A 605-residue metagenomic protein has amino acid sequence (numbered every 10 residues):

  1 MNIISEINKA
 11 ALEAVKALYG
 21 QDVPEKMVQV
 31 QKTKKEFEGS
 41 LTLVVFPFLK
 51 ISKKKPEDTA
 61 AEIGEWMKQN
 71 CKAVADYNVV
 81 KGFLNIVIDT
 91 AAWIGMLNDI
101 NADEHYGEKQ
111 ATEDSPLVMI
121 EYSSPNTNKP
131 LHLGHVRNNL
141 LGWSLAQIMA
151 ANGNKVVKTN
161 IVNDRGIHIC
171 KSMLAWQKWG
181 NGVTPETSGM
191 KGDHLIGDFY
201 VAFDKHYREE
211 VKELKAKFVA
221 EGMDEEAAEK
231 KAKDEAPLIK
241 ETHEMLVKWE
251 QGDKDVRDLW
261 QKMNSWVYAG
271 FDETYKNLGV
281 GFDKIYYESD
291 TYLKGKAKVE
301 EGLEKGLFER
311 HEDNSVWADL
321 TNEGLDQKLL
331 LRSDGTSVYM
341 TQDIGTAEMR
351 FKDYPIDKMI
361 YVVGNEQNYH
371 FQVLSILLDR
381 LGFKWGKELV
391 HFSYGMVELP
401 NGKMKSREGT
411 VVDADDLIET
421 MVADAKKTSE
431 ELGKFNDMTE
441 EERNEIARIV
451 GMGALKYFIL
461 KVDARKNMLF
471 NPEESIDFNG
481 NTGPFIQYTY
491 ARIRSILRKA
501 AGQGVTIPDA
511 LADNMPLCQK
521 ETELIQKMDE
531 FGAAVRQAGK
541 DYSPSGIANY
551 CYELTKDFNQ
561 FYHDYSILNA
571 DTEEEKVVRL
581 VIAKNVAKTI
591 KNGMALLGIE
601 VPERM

Functional and structural regions predicted by a protein language model:
M1-I94, T112-M605: Non-catalytic interaction-recognition regions
G95-I100: Short, charged, solvent-exposed linker or helix-capping segments at domain edges/interfaces that act as flexible hinges
N101-E113: Flexible, low-complexity linker/hinge segments
